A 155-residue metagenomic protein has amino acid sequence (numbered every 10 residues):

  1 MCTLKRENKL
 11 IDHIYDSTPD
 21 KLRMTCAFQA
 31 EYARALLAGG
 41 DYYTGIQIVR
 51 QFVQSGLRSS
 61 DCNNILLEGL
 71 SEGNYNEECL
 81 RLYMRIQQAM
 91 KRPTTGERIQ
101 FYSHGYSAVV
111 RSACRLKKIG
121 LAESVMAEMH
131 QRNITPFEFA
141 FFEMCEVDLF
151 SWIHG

Functional and structural regions predicted by a protein language model:
M1-G155: A basic, Ser/Thr-enriched alpha-helical scaffold prevalent in eukaryotic organelle gene-expression machinery
